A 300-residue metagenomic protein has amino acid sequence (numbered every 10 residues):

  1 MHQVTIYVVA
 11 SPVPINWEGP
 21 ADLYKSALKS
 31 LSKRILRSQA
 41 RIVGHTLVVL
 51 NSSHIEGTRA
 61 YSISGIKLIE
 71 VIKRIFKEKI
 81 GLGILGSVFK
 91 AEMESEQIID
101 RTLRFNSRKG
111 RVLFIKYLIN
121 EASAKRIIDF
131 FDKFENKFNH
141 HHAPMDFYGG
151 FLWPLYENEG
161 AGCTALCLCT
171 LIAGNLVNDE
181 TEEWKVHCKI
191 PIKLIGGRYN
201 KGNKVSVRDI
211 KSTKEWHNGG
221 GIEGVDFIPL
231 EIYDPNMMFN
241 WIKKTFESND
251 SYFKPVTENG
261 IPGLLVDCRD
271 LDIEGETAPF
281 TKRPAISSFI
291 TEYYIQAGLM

Functional and structural regions predicted by a protein language model:
M1-V4: A eukaryotic "domain-start" boundary segment
I6, V48, K125-F134, F239-K243: Generic hydrophobic, helix-prone segments enriched in Leu/Val/Ile
I6-K109, D270-I273, T277-P284, I290: Glycine-rich catalytic cores of cysteine/serine-nucleophile enzymes that process amide/ester linkages in cell-envelope
V9-K29, F105-G160: N-terminal capping segments
L23, L28-L31, L36, L47-L50 (+13 more regions): Generic detector of leucine side chains in alpha-helical contexts
K25, K29, K33, K67 (+16 more regions): Context-gated lysine
N136-M300: Activation targets extended, charge/polar-rich intrinsically disordered C-terminal tails
